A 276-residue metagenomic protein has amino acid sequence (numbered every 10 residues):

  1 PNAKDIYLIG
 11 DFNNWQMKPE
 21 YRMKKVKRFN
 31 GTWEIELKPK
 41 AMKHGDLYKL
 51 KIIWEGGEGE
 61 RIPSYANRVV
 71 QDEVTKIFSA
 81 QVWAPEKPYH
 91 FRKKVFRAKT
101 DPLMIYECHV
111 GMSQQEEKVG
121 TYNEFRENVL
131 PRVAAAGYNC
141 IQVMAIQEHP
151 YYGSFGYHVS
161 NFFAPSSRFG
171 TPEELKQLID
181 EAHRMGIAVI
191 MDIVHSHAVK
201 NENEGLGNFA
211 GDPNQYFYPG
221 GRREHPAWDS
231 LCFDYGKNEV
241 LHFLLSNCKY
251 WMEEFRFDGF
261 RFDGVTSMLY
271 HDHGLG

Functional and structural regions predicted by a protein language model:
P1, G10, Y216-F217: Short, Lys/Arg-rich amphipathic segments at extreme N-termini
P1, K18-E107, M112-E117, E124: The feature marks proteins involved in alpha-glucan
K4-Y21: Beta-strand-rich binding/interaction modules
L8, D46-Y48, H183: Short, well-structured beta-strand segments within conserved domains
K94-K99, H109-G276: Substrate-binding/active-site clefts of carbohydrate-active enzymes
